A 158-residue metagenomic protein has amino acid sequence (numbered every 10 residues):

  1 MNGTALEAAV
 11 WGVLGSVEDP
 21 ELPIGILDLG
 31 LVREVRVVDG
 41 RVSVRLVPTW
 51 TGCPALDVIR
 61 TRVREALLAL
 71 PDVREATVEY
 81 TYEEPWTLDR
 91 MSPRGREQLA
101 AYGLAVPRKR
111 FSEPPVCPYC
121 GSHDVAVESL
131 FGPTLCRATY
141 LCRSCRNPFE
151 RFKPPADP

Functional and structural regions predicted by a protein language model:
M1-P158: Domain-level signature for proteins that mediate thiol-based redox and metal-cofactor handling
